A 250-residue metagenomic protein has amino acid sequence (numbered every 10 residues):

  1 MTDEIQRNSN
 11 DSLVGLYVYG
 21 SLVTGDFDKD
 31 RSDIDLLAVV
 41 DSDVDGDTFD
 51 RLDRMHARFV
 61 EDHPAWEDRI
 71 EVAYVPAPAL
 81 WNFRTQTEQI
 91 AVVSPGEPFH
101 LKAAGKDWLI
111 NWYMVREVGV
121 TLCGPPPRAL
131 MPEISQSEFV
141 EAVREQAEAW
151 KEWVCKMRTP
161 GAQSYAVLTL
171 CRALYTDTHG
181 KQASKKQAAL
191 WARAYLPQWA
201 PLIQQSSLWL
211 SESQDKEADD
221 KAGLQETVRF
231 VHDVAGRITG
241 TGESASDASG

Functional and structural regions predicted by a protein language model:
M1-Y17, D47-F49, G242: Helical scaffold of the NTase/Pol beta-like nucleotidyltransferase catalytic core
T2, Q6, D53-V60: Short, well-ordered alpha-helical packing segments
V18-H56, R69-Y74: Catalytic metal-binding acidic patch
R51, T169, E226, F230: Charged catalytic carboxylate motif
A57-P160, S164-V167: Conserved NTP/Mg2+-binding pocket subregion across the NTase superfamily
E148-Q205: Extended, basic/helix-rich recognition subdomains
K181-G250: Structured mid-to-C-terminal alpha-helical surface segments
